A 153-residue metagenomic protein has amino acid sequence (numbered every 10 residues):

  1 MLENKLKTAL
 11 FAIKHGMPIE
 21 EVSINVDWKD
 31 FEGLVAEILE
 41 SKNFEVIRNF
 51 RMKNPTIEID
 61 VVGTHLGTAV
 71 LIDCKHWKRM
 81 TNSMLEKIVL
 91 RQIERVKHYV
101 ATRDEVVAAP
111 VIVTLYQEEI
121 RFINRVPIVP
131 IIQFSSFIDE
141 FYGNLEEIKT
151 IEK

Functional and structural regions predicted by a protein language model:
M1, T114-K153: Charged, structured surface patches that assemble and position nucleic-acid processing machinery
M1-G33, E37: Interdomain/boundary linker segments immediately adjacent to catalytic/signaling cores
A12, I59-I72, H76: Short, structured secondary-structure boundary patches
N25, T64, N82: Extended, folded domain segments that form the structural surfaces/walls around functional sites
D30, L34, T56, K87: Short, well-structured alpha-helical interface segments that form or flank functional binding sites
S41-L66: Active-site metal-binding core of divalent-cation-utilizing nuclease and nuclease-like domains
A69, C74-I132: Catalytic cores of nucleic-acid endonucleases
